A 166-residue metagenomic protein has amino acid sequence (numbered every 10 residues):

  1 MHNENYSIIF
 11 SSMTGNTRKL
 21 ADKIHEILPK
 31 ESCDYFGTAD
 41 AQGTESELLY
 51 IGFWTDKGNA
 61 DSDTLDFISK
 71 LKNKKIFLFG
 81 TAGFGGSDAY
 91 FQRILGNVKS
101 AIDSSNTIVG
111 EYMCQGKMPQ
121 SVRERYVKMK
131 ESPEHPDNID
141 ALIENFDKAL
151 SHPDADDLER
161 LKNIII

Functional and structural regions predicted by a protein language model:
H2-I27: N-terminal beta1-alpha1 ligand-phosphate binding loop
N3-E4, I27-E31, S46-I51, D56-I166: FMN-binding flavodoxin-like domain, especially the glycine-rich phosphate-binding loop
I9, F36, F79: The conserved SAM/SAH-binding core of class I Rossmann-like methyltransferase domains, concentrating on the hydrophobic
R18, D22, D40-T55: N-terminal beta-loop-helix "entrance" segment that forms/cooperates in small-molecule cofactor or anionic ligand
P29-Q42: A short, well-structured beta->alpha microelement
